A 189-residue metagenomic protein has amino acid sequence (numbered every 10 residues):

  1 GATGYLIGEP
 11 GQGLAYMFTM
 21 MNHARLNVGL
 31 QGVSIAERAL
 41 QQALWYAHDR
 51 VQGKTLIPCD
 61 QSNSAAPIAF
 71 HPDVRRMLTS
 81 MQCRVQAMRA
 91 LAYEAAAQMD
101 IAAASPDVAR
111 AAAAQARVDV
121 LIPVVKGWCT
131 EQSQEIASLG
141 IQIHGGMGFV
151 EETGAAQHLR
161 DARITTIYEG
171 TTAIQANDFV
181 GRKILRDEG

Functional and structural regions predicted by a protein language model:
G1-G189: Internal glycine-rich alpha/beta core junctions
